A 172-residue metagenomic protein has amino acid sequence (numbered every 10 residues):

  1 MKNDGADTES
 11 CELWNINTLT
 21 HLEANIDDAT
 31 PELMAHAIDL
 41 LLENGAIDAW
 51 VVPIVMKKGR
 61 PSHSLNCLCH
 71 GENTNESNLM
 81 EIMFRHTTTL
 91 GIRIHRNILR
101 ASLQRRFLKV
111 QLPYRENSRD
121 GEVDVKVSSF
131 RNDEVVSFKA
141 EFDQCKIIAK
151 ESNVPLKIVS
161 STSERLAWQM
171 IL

Functional and structural regions predicted by a protein language model:
K2-E9, N17-I54, K58-L172: Long, contiguous binding/interaction regions
W14: A short mid-domain helix/strand-loop element embedded in enzyme catalytic domains that forms or borders the active-site
